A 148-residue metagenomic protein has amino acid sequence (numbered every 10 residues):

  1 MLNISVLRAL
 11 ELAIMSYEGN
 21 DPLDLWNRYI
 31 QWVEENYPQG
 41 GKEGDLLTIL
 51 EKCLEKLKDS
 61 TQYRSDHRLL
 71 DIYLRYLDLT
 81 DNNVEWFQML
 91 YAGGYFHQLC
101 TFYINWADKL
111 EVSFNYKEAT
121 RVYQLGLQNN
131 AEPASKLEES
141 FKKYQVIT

Functional and structural regions predicted by a protein language model:
M1-T148: Alpha-helical solenoid scaffolds in eukaryotic macromolecular assemblies
